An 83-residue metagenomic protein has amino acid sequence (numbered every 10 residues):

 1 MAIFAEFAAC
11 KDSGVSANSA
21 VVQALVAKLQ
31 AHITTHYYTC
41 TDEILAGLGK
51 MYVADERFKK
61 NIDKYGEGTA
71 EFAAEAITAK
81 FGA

Functional and structural regions predicted by a protein language model:
M1-A83: Amphipathic alpha-helical "stalk" segments
